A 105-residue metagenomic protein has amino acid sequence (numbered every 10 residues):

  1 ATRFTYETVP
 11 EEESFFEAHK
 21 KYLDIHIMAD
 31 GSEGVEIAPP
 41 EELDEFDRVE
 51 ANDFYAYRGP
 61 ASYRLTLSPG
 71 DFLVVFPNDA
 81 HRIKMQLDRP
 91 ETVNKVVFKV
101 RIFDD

Functional and structural regions predicted by a protein language model:
A1-A29: Short, well-structured hydrophobic secondary-structure segments
T5, A29, P39-E41, V100-D104: Non-catalytic surface loops within mature trypsin-like serine protease
K21-L23, I27-E42, V49-Y55: Glycine- and acidic-residue-biased ligand/ion/polar-headgroup-sensing regions
I25, F72-V74, P90-D105: A short hydrophobic beta-strand segment most commonly corresponding to one strand of the jelly-roll/cupin
I25, S62-L65: Short, surface-exposed secondary-structure edge patches
R58-S62, D71: A gly/proline- and charged-residue-enriched helix-loop-helix capping module
T66-K84: Conserved metal-binding segment of the jelly-roll/cupin
M85-R89: Short proline/glycine-enriched turn/loop segments at secondary-structure junctions
